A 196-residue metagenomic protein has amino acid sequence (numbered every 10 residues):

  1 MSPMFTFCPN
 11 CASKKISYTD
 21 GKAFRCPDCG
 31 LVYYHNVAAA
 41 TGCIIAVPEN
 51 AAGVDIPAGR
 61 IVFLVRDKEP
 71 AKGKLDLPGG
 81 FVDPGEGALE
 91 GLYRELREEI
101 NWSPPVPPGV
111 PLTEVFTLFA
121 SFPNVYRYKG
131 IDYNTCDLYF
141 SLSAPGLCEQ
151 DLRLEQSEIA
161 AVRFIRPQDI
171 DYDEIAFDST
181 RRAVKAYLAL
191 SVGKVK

Functional and structural regions predicted by a protein language model:
M1-P3, Y133, L147-K196: Nudix hydrolase/Nudix homology domain
S2-I44, E49-A51: Acidic, metal-coordinating catalytic segment for phosphate/diphosphate chemistry, firing primarily on the Nudix
H35-V37, A71, G130-C136, L154-I159: A generic structural micro-feature
I45-A46, F63, L142, F164: Conserved hydrophobic "DFG−1" position in protein kinase catalytic cores
V47-A52, D67, S143-L147, Q168: Short loop segments at secondary-structure junctions
E49-G59, P107-G109, K129-G130: Short, solvent-exposed loop/turn segments that connect beta-strands within catalytic domains and beta-strand-rich
V54-E98: Conserved Nudix-box catalytic region and its N-terminal flanking loop in Nudix hydrolases and closely related
D67, N101-C148: Active-site segment of metal-dependent pyrophosphate-handling enzymes, primarily the Nudix hydrolase catalytic core
